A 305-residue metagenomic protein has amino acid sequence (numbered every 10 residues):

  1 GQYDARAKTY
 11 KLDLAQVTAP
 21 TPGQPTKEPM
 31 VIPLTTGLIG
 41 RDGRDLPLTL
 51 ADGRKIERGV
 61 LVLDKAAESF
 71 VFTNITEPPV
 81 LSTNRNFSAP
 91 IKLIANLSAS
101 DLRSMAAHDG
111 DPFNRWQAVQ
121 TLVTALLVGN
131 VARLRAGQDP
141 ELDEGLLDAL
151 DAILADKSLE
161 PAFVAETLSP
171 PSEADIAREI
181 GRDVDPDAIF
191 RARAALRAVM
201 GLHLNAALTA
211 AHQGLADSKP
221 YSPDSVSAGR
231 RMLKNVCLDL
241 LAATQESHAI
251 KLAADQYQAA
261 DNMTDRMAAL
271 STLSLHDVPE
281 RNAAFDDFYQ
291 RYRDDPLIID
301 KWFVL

Functional and structural regions predicted by a protein language model:
G1-T83, R115, V128, A177: Beta-strand-rich binding/interaction modules
A7, V71-L305: Long, ordered, helix-rich scaffold segments
